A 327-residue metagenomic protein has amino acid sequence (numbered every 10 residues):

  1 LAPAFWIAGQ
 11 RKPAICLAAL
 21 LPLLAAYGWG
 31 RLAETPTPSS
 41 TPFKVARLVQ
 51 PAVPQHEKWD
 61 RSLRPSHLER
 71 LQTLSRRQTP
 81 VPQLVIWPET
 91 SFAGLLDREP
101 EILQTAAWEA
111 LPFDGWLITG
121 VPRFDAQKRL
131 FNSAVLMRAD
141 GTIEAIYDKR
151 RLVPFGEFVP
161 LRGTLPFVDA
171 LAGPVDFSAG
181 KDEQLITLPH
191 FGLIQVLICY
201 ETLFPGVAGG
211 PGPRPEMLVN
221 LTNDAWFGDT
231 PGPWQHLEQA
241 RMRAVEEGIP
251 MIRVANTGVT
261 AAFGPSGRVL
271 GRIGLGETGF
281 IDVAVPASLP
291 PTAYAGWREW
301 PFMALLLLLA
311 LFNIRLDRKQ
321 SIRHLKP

Functional and structural regions predicted by a protein language model:
L1-P327: Enzyme catalytic cores with a strong preference for nitrogen-chemistry domains
